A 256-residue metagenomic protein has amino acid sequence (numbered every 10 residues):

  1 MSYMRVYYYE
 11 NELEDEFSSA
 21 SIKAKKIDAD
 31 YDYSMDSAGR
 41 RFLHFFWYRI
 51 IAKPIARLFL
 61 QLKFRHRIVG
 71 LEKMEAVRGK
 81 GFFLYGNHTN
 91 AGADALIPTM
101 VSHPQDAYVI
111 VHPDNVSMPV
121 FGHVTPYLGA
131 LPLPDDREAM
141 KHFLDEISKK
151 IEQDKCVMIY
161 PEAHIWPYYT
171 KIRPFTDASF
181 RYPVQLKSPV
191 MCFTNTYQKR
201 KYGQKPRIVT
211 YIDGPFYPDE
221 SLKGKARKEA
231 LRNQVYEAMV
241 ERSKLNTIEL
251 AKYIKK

Functional and structural regions predicted by a protein language model:
M1-F64: N-terminal membrane-anchoring alpha-helices
S2-I27, H142-K256: Non-catalytic C-terminal accessory region of glycerolipid acyltransferases and related lyso-lipid remodeling enzymes
W47, I51, N90, E138-A139 (+2 more regions): Soluble or luminal CAZymes and related metallo-dependent hydrolases
A56-T89: Helix-to-loop junction immediately C-terminal to a conserved catalytic motif
F64, D136-K141, I172-R173: A conditional alpha-helix N-cap/helix-loop micro-motif detector
I68-L71, M118, K141-L144: Structural motif corresponding to alpha-helix initiation and N-cap regions
V77-R137: Catalytic core of membrane glycerolipid acyltransferases/transacylases, capturing the structured, soluble-facing
